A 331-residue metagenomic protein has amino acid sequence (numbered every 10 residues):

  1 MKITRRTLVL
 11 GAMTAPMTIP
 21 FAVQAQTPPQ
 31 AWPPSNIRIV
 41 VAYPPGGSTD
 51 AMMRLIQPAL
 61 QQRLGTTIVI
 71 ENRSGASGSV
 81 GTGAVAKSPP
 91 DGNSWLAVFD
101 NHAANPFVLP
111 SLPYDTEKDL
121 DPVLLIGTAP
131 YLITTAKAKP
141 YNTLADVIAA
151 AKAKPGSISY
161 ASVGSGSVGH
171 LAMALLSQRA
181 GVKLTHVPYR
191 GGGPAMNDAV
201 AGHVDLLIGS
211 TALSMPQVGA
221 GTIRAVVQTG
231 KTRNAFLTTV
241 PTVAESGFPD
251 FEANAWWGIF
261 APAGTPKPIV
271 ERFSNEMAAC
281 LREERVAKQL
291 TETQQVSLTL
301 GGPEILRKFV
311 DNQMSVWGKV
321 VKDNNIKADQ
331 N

Functional and structural regions predicted by a protein language model:
M1-M13: N-terminal secretory signal peptides and thylakoid transit peptides that target proteins across membranes
P20-A22: N-terminal signal peptide c-region/cleavage motif recognized by signal peptidases
A25-K118, S157, V182-S210, Q217 (+2 more regions): N-terminal (or domain-start) structured segment
P34-N36, G219, K267-N331: An extracytoplasmic/periplasmic, membrane-proximal ligand-sensing/linker region
I37-I39, G46, M53, I70 (+14 more regions): Residue-level signal for nonpolar/aromatic packing positions in well-ordered secondary structure
K87-N93, F107-P194, V243, W256-Q289: Hinge/capping helix and adjacent helix->loop/strand transition within the periplasmic-binding protein
T128, S214-E283, T293, N312-S315: C-terminal lobe and pocket-closing loops of periplasmic/extracytoplasmic Venus-flytrap solute-binding proteins
